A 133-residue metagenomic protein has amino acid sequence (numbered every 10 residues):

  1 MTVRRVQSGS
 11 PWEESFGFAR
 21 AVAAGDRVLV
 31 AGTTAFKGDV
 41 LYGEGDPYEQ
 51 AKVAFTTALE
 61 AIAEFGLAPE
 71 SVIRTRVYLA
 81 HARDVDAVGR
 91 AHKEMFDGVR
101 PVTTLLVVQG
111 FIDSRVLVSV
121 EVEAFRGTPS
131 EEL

Functional and structural regions predicted by a protein language model:
M1-T56, E60-I73, L79-L133: N-terminal presequence-like segments and the immediate start of the first folded domain
